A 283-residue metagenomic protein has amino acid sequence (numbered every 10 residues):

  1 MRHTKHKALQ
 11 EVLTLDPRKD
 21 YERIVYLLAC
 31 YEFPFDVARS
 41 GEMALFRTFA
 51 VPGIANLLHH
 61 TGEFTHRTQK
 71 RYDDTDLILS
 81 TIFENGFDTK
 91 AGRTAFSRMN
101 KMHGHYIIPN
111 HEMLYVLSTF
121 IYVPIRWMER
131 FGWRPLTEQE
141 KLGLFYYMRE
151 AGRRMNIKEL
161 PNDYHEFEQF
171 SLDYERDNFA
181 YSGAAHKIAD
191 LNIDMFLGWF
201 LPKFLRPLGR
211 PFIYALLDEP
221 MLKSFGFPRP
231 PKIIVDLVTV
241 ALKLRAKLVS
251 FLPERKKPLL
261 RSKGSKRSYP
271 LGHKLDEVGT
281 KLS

Functional and structural regions predicted by a protein language model:
M1-S283: Mature, function-bearing regions of proteins
